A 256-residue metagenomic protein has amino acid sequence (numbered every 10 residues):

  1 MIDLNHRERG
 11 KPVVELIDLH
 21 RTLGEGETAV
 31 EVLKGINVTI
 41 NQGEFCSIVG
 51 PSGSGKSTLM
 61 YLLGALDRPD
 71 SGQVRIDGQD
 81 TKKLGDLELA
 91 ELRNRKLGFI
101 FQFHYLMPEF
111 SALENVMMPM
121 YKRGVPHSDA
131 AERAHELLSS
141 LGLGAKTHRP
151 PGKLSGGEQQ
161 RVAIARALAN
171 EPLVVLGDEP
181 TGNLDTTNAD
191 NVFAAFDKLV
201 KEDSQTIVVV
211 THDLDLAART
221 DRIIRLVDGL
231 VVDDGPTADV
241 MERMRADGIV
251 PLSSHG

Functional and structural regions predicted by a protein language model:
M1-R9: Pre-NBD coupling/linker segments of ABC/ABC-like ATPases
P12-R219, L226: ABC family nucleotide-binding domain
L230-G256: Conserved beta-strand-loop-alpha-helix hinge in the C-terminal portion of ABC ATPase nucleotide-binding domains
